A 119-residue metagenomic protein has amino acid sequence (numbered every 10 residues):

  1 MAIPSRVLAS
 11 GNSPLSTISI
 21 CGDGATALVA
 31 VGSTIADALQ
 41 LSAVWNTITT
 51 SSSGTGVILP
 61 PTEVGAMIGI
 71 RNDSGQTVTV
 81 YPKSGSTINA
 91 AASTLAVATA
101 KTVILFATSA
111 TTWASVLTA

Functional and structural regions predicted by a protein language model:
A2-S84, A107-A119: Exposed extracellular interaction/assembly regions and N-terminal maturation sites
V44, K83, A92, V97-T102: Tight coil/turn sites that cap or link beta-strands
